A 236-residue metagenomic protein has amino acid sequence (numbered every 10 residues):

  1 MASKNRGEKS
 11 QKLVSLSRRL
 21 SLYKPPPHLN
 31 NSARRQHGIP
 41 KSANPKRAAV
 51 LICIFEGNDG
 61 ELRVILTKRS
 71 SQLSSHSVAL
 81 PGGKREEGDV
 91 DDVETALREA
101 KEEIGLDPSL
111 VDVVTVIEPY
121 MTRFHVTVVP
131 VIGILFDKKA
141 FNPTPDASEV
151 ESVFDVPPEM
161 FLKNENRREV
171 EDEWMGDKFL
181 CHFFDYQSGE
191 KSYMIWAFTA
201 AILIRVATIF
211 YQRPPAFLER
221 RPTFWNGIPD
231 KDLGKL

Functional and structural regions predicted by a protein language model:
M1-L80, K84-N142, E159, W174-L236: N-terminal leader/linker segments that precede catalytic domains of diphosphate-processing enzymes
K138-R167: Acidic, glycine-rich loop-and-strand cores that form catalytic or ligand-binding grooves in diverse globular domains
E169, E173: Non-catalytic RNA-recognition surface used by pseudouridine synthases
